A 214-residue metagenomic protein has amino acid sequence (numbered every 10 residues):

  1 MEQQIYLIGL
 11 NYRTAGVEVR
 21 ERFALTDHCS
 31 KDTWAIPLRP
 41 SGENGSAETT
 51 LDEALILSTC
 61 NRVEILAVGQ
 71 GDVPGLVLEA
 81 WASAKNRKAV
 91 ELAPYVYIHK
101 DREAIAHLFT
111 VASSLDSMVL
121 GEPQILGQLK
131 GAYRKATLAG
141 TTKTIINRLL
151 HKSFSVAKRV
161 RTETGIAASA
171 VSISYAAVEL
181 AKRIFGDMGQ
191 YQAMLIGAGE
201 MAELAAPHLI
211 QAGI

Functional and structural regions predicted by a protein language model:
M1-S117: A glycine-rich (often HGG/GG-containing) alpha/beta subdomain
Q3, L51, L120, M188-Q190 (+1 more regions): Short secondary-structure junction motifs
I8, L120, I196: Short glycine-rich loop/turn motifs that provide flexible caps or phosphate-binding loops at active sites
A35, G75, E79, H151 (+2 more regions): Replace "anionic and nucleotidyl ligands
R39-A47, L138, R183-D187, Q211: Secondary-structure boundary motif
E91-Y191: Glycine/serine-rich phosphate-binding loop and adjoining beta1-alpha1 elements at the start of nucleotide-handling
A181-I214: Glycine-rich phosphate/diphosphate-binding loop of Rossmann-like nucleotide-binding domains
